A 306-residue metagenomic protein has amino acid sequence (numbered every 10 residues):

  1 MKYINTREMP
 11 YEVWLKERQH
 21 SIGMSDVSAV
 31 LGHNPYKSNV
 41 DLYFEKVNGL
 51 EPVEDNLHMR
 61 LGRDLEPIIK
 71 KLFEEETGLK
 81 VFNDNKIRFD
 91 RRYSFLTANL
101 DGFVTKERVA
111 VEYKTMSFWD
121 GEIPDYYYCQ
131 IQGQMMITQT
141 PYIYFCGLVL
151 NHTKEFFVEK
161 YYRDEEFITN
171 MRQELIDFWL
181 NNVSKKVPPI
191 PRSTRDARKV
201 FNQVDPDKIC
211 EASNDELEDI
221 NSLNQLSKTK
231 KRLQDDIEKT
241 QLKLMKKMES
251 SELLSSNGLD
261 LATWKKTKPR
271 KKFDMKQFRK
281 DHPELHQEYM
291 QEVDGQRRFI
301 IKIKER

Functional and structural regions predicted by a protein language model:
M1-R306: Accessory terminal regions of nucleic-acid processing enzymes
